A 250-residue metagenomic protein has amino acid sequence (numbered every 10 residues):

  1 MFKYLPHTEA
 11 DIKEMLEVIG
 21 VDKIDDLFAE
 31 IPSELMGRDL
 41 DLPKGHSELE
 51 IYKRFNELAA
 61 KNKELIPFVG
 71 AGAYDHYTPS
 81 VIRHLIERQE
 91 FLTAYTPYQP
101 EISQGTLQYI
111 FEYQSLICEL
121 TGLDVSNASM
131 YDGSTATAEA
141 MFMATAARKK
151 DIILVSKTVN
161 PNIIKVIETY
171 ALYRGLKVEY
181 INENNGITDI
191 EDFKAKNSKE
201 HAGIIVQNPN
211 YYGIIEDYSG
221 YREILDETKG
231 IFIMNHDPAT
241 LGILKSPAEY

Functional and structural regions predicted by a protein language model:
M1-I66: N-terminal alpha-helical segment of soluble enzymes
P6-E9, V18-V21, D25, G45-Y52 (+6 more regions): Electropositive phosphate-/nucleotide-binding environments in soluble metabolic enzymes
M15, G105, T135-Y250: Conserved PLP-enzyme active-site core in the AAT-like
G20-V21, G122, G175, K229: Glycine-centered helix-boundary capping/hinge motifs
G37-F111: N-terminal entrance/gating region of PLP-dependent enzymes' catalytic architecture
L65-P67, N127-A128, V178-I181: Flexible, glycine/charged-enriched surface loops at secondary-structure junctions
Y98-I102, C118-A138: Short loop-beta-helix segment that forms the pyridoxal 5′-phosphate
E112-L116: Alpha-helical scaffold segments that flank or form the walls of functional sites
